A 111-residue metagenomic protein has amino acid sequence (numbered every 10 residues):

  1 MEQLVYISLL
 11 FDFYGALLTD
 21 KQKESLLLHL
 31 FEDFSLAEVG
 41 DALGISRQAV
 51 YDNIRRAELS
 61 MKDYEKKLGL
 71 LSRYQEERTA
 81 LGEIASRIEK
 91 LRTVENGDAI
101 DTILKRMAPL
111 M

Functional and structural regions predicted by a protein language model:
L9-L18: Short amphipathic alpha-helical boundary/capping segments
D20-F31: Short amphipathic alpha helix immediately N-terminal
S25, L36-A37: Helix-turn-helix DNA-binding elements, focusing on the entry/boundary residues of the two helices that contact DNA
V39-G40, V50: Hydrophobic positions on the alpha-helical face of helix-turn-helix-like DNA-binding modules
S46-R47: Helix-turn-helix DNA-binding motif, specifically the short coil turn and the N-cap/start of the second
E58-E65: C-terminal flanking helix
L68-T93: Intrinsically disordered, low-complexity basic tails/linkers immediately adjacent to helix-turn-helix/homeobox/MYB/SANT
